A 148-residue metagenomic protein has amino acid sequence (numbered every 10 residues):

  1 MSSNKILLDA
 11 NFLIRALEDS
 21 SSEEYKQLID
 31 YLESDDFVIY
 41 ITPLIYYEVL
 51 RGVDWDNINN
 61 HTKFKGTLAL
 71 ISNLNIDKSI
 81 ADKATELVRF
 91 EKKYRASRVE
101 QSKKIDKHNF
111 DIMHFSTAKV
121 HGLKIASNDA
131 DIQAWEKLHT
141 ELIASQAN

Functional and structural regions predicted by a protein language model:
M1-I41, R51-G66: Short, well-structured N-terminal submotif of metal-dependent ribonuclease cores
M1-S2, Y31, F115-N148: Acidic, PIN/NYN-like endoribonuclease modules and their adjacent C-terminal/linker elements
L13, Y46-V49, I132-Q133: A generic structural signal for short hydrophobic patches within well-formed alpha-helices
L17-E18, V53, V88, E136-H139: Short, flexible helix/strand-to-coil boundary loops that buttress conserved ligand/catalytic motifs in alpha/beta
V38, L70-S72, E141: Conserved beta-strand segments of alpha/beta enzyme cores
Y47-E48, S79-A84, A147-N148: A short acidic, often aromatic-flanked loop/helix-cap motif at beta-alpha or helix-coil junctions that lines enzyme
D56-N59, E91-K92, L142-Q146: Short, hinge-like loop/turn segments at secondary-structure boundaries
N73-N128: Active-site neighborhoods of divalent-metal-dependent phosphate/nucleic-acid chemistry enzymes
